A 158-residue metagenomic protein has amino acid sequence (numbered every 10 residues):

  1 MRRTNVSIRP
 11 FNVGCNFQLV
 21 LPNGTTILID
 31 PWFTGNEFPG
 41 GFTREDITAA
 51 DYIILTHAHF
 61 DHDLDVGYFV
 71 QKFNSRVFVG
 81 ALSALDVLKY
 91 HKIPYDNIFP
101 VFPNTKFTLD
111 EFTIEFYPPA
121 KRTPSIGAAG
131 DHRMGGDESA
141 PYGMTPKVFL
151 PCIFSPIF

Functional and structural regions predicted by a protein language model:
M1-R2, E45: Short, conserved catalytic or adaptor-binding loops enriched in Gly and charged residues
R2-S7, L21-I27, K106-E115: Beta-strand-turn-beta hairpins that frame and shape the catalytic cleft of phosphate-ester-processing enzymes
S7-F11, I27-D30, T113-A120, I153-S155: Active-site-proximal beta-strand elements of phosphoester/diester hydrolases
R9-F11, T34-G40, N97-F99: Short gly/ser/thr-rich secondary-structure transition/capping motifs
R9-V13, P146-V148: A short catalytic or substrate-binding loop motif that flags glycine-/basic-rich loops and adjacent residues that bind
N16-V20, C152-F158: Short beta-strand scaffold segments in enzyme catalytic cores
Q18-L55, H59, L64-Q71, T123-F149: Pre-active-site segment of Zn-dependent metallo-hydrolases
F42-F107, F112-G127: Active-site HxH/HxHxD metal-binding segment of metal-dependent hydrolases
